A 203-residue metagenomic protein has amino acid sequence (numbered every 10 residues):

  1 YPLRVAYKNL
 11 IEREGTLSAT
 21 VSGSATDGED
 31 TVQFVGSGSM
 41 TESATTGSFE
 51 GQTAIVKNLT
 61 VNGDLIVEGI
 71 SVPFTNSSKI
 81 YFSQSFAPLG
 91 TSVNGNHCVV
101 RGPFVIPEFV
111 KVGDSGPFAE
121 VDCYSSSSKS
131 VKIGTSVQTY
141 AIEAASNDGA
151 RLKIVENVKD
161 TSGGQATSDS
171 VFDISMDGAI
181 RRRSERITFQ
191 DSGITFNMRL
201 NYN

Functional and structural regions predicted by a protein language model:
Y1-Q52: N-terminal cleavable signal peptides for secretion/export
L17-T26, N58-I66, G116-S125, I154-D160: Generic short beta-strand segments
G23-V32, G63-S71, C123-V131, F189-D191 (+1 more regions): Flexible, membrane-facing loop/turn or short amphipathic-helix motifs that contact lipid bilayers or gate lipid-binding
D30-G47, N76-I80, V137-A144, S168-M176: Hydrophobic/aromatic beta-strand elements that line small-molecule binding cavities or substrate pockets in beta-rich
G38-E42, H97-V105, S168-G178, R183-N203: Edge beta-strand at a domain terminus
S48-I70: Exposed beta-strand-loop-beta-strand "reactive/processing" segments of non-cytosolic proteins
E68-L89, G164-R183: A short, surface-exposed beta-strand/turn
N94-A166: Short helix-loop boundary/capping segments
